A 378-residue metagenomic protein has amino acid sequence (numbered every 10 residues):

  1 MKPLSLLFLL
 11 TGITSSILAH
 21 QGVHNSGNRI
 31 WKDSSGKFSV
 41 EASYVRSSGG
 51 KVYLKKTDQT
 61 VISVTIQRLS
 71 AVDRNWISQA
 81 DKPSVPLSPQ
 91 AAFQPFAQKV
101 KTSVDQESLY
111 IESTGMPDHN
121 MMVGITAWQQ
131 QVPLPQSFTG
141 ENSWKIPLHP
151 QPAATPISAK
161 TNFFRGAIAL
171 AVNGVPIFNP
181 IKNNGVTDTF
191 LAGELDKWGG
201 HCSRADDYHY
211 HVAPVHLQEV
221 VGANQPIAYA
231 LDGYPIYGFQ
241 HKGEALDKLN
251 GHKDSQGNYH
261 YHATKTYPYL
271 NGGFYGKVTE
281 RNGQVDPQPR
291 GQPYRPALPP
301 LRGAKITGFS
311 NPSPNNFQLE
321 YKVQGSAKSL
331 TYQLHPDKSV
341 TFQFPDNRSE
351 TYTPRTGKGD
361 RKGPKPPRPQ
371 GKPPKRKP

Functional and structural regions predicted by a protein language model:
S5-S16: Bacterial N-terminal signal peptides
A19-S88: Compositionally biased alpha-helical segments
D33-K37, T57-Q59, T139-E141, G233 (+2 more regions): Glycine-centered tight beta-turn/hairpin loop motif at sheet-sheet or coil-to-beta transitions
Y44-S48, K56-D58, I66-S70, D81 (+7 more regions): A mature extracytoplasmic/lumenal domain signature
P86-T189: Solvent-exposed N-terminal domain segments of exported/luminal and surface proteins
P86-V132, V278-P378: Sequence termini and other peripheral, non-core segments
I168-W198, A223-L249: Short, flexible domain-boundary/linker segments around small modular repeats
C202-S326, P336-S339: Domain-length functional cores that host ligand/cofactor binding and catalytic or interaction surfaces in mature
